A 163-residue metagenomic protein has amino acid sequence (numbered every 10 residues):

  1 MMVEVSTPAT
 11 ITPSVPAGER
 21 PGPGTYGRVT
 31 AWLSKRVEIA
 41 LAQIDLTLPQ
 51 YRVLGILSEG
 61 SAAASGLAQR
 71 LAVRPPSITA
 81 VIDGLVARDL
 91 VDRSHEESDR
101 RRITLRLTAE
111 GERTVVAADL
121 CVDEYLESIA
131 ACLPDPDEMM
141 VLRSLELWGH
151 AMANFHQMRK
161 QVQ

Functional and structural regions predicted by a protein language model:
M1-A17, P136-Q163: C-terminal regulatory/oligomerization modules of transcriptional regulators
M1-I44, Q163: N-terminal leader segment of winged-helix/HTH proteins
V15-A17, P21-P23, E38-I39, L48-Q50 (+3 more regions): A short, structure-level motif marking secondary-structure boundaries and short turns
P23-Y26, R113, W148: Short alpha-helical scaffolding segments that buttress acidic/His motifs in well-ordered protein cores
T30, V115, G149-A153: A structural signal for well-ordered alpha-helices, especially hydrophobic packing surfaces of coiled-coils
S34, D83-E146: Charged, amphipathic alpha-helical coiled-coil/dimerization segments
K35-S77, Q163: N-terminal helix-turn-helix DNA-binding core of bacterial DNA-binding proteins
G55, A80, R143: DNA-binding alpha-helical recognition surfaces that contact promoter or target DNA
